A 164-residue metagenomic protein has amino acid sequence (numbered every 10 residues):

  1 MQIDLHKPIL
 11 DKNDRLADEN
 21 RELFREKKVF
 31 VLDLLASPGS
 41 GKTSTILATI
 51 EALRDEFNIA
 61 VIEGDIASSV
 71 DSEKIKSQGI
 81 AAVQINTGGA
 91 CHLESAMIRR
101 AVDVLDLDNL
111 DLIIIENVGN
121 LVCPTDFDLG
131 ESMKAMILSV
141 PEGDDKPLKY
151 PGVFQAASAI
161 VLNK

Functional and structural regions predicted by a protein language model:
I3-E22, E26-L35, S40, S44 (+2 more regions): Nucleotide-state-sensitive switch-loop elements of NTP-binding domains
A60, M133-I137, V153-K164: Conserved beta-strand/loop subsegment of P-loop NTPase cores
K74, G152-V153: Hydrophobic/aromatic ligand-binding patch that stacks against planar heteroaromatic rings of cofactors or nucleotides
K149: Short acidic active-site motifs
